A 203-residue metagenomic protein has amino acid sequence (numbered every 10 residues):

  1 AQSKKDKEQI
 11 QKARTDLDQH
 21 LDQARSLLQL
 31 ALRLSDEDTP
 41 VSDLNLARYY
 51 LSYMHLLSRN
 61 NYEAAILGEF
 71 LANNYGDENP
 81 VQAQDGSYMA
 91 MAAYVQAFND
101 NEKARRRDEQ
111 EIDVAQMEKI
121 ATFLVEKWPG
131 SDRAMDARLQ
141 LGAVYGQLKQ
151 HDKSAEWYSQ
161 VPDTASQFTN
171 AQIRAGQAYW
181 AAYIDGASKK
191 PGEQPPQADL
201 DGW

Functional and structural regions predicted by a protein language model:
A1-W203: Acidic, polar-rich low-complexity tracts and alpha-helical solenoid repeat scaffolds
